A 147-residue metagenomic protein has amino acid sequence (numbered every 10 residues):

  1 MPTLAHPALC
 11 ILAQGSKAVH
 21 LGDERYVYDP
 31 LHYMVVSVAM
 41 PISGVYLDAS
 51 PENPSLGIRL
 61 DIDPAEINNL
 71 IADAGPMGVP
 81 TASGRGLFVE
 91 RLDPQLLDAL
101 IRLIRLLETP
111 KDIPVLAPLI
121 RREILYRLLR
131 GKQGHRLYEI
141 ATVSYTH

Functional and structural regions predicted by a protein language model:
M1-G78: N-terminal regulatory/effector-sensing and dimerization cores that precede helix-turn-helix DNA-binding domains
I67-L128, Q133-I140: Amphipathic alpha-helical segments enriched in hydrophobic/aromatic residues interleaved with Lys/Arg
V143: Short, small-residue-enriched loops and turns at beta-alpha junctions that line or gate enzyme active sites
T146-H147: Conserved small/polar residues in nucleotide/adenosyl-binding loops
